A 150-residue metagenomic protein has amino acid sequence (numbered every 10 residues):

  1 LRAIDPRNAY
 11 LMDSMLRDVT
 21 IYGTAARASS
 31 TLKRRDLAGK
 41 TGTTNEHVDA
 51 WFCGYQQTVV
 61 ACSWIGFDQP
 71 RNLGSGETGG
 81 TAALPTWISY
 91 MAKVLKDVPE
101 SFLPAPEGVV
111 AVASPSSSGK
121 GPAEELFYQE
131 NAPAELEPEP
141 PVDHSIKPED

Functional and structural regions predicted by a protein language model:
L1-T41, N45: A conserved catalytic-loop motif detector
S30-D150: Soluble, non-transmembrane domains of envelope/secretory-pathway proteins that act on or interact with carbohydrate
